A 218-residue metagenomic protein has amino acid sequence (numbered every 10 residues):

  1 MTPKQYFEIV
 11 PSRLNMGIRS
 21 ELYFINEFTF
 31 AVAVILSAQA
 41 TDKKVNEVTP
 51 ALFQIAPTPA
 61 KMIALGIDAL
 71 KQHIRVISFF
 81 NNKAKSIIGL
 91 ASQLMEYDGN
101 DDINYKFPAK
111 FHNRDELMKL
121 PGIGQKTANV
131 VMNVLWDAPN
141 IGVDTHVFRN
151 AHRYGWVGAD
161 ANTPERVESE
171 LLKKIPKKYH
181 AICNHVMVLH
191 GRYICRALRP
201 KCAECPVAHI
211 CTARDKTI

Functional and structural regions predicted by a protein language model:
T2-I218: Catalytic cores of DNA base-excision repair glycosylases
